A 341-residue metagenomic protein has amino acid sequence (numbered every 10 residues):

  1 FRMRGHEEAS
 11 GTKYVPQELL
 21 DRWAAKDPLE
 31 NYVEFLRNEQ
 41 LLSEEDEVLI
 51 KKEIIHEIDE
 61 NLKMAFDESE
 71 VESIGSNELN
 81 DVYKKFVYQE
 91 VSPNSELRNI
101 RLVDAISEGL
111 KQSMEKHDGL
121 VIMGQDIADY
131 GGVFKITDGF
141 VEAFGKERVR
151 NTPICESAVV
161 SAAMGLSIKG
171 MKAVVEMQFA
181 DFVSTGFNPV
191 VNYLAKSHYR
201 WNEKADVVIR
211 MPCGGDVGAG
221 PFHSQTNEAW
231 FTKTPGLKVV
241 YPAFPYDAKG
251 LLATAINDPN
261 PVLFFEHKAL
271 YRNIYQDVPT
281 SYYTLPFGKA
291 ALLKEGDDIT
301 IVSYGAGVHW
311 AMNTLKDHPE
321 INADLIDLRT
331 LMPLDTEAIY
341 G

Functional and structural regions predicted by a protein language model:
F1-M3, I54, C213-G215, E266-Y271 (+2 more regions): Glycine-rich beta-alpha junction loops
F1-S92, N273-K289: Glycine/aspartate-rich loop-and-adjacent alpha/beta segment that forms the canonical ThDP
G5-T12, F134-D138, L334-G341: Short glycine/threonine-rich loop-to-helix capping motif typified by GTGT followed within a few residues by an Asp-Pro
K13, N313-G341: A beta-strand-loop signature enriched in Asp, Gly, Thr, and Trp that corresponds to the sialidase/neuraminidase Asp-box
E18-A25, L36, Q40, E44 (+8 more regions): Hydrophobic alpha-helical scaffolding
N77-F265, A269-L270: Thiamine diphosphate
A105-S113, K249-P261, L270-D317, E337-G341: Glycine-/acidic-rich phosphate or pyrophosphate-binding loops and their flanking alpha/beta elements
G139-K146, W230-K233, W310-I326: Short helix-loop-beta junction
